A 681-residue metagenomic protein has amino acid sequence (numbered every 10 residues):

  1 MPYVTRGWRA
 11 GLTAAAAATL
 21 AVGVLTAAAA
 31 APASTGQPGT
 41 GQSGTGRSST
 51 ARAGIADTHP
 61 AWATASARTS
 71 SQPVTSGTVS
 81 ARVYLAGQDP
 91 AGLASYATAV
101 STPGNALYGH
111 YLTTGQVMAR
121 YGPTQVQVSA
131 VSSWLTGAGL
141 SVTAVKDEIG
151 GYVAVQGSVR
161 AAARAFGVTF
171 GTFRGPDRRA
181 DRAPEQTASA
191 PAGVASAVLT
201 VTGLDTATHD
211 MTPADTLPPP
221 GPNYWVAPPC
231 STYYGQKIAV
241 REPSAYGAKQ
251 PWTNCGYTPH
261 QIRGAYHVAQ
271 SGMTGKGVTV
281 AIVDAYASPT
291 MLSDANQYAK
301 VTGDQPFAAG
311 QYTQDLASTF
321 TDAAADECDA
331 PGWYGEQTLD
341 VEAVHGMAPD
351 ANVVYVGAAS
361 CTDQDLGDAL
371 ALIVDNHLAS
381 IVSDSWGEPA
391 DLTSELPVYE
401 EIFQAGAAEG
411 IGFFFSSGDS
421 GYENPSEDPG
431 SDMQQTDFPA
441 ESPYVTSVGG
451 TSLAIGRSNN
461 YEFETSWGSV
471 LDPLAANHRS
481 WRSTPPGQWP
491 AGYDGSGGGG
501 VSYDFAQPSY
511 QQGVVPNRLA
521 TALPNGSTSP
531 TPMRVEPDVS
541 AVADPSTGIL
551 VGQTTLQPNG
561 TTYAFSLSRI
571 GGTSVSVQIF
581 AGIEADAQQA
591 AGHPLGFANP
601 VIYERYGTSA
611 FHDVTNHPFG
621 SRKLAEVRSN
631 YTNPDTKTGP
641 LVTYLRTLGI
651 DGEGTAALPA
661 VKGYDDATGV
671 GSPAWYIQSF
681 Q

Functional and structural regions predicted by a protein language model:
M1-G36: Secretory targeting and sorting signals
S34-T50: Compositionally biased, intrinsically disordered low-complexity segments enriched for polar/charged residues
R47-V145, A154, V159-S447, D494-G571 (+6 more regions): Substrate-binding/charge-relay-adjacent region of secreted/lumenal peptidase catalytic domains
I149-G151: Ser/Thr- and Asn-enriched, surface-exposed coil loops between beta-strands
E441-S502: Polar, glycine-rich mid-to-C-terminal structural blocks that act as macromolecule-binding/assembly scaffolds
G487-P516, R605-T632: Acidic, glycine-rich loop-and-strand cores that form catalytic or ligand-binding grooves in diverse globular domains
I583: Walker A/P-loop NTP-binding active-site region of P-loop NTPases, recognizing the glycine-rich GxxxxGKT/S
Q588-D666: An often Trp-containing, charged/polar helix-loop segment at the C-terminal end of enzyme catalytic cores
